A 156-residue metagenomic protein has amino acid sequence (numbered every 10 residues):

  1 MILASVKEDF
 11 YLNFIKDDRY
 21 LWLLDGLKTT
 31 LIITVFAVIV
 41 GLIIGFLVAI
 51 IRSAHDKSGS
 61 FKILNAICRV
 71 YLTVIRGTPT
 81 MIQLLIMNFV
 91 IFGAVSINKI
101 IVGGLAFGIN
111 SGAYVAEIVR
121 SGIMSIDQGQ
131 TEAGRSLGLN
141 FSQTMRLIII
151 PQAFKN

Functional and structural regions predicted by a protein language model:
M1-N156: Transmembrane alpha-helices and adjacent helix-loop boundaries
